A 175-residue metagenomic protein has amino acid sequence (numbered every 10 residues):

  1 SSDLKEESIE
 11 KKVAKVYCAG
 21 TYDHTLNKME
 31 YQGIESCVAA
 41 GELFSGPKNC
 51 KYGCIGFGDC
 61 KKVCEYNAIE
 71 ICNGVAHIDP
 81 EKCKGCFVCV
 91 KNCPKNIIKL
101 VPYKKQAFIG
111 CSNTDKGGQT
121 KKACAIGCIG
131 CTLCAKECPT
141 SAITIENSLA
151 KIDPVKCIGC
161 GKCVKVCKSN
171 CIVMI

Functional and structural regions predicted by a protein language model:
S2-E137, S141-T144, V164-V166, N170-V173: Ferredoxin-type iron-sulfur electron-transfer modules and their immediate structural context
A76, L149-A150: Hydrophobic residues embedded in beta-strands of well-ordered beta-sheets
